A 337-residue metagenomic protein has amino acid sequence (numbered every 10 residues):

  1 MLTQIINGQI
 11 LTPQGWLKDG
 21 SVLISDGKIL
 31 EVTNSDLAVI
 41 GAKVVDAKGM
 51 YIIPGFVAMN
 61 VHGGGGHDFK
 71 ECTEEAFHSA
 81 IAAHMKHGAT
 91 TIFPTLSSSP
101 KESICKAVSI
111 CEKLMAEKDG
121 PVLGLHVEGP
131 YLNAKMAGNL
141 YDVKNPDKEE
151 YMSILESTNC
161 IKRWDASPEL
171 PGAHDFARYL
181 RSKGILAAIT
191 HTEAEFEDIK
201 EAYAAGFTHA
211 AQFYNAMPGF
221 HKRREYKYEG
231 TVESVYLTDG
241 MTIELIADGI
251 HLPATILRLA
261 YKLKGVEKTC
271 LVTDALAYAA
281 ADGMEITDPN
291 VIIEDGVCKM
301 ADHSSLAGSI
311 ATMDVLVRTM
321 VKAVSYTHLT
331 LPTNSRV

Functional and structural regions predicted by a protein language model:
T3-I10, Q14, A38-E74, H78 (+1 more regions): Replace "His-x-His-based motif
G15-I24: A conserved glycine-rich beta-strand in the N-terminal activation segment of trypsin-fold
G55-V57, A188, L271-V272: Residue-level marker for buried hydrophobic side chains located in beta-strands that build the well-ordered beta-sheet
H62, G66, H78-A107, G120-A134 (+4 more regions): Divalent metal-dependent hydrolysis catalytic cores, especially in the metallo-beta-lactamase
I81, C105-E112, Y151, A177 (+3 more regions): Generic structural signal for well-ordered alpha-helices, preferentially at hydrophobic/aromatic core positions
V127, A134-K148, E156-E229: Divalent metal-binding pocket/active-site signature
D198-Y326: Active-site-adjacent C-terminal substructures of enzyme catalytic domains
T327-T333: Conserved small/polar residues in nucleotide/adenosyl-binding loops
